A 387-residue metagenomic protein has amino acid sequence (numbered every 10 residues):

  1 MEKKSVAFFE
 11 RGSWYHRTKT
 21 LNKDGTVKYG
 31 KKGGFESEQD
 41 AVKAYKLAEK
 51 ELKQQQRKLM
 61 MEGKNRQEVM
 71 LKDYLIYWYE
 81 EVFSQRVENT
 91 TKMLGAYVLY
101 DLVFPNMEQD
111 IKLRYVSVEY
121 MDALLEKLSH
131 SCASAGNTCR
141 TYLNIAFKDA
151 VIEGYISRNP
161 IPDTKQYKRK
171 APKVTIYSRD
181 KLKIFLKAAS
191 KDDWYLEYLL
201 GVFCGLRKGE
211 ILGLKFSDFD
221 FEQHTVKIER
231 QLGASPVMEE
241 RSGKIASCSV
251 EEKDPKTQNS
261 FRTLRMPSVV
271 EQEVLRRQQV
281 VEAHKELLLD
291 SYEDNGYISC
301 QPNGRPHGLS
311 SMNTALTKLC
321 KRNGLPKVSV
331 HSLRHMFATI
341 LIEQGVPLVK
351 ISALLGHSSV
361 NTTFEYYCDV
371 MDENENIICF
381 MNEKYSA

Functional and structural regions predicted by a protein language model:
M1-G34, S134, E229-R230, P236-A246: Short, Arg/Lys-rich segments that mark the N-terminal edge of DNA/RNA- and chromatin-recognition modules
E10-Y15, T20-E119, E282-E293: N-terminal DNA-binding module of tyrosine recombinases/phage integrases
G33-G34, G213-F219, S352-S358, C368: A short, basic/aromatic helix-end/turn motif that makes direct DNA contacts
Y79-Y155, A171, P306-S311, P326-S329: N-terminal core-binding DNA-recognition domain of tyrosine site-specific recombinases/integrases
A133, K187, K191, L264 (+5 more regions): Short, basic (Lys/Arg/His-rich) helix/loop patches that form interaction surfaces in the mid-to-C-terminal regions
N137, I152, I156-R158, D163-L214 (+3 more regions): Basic, Lys/Arg- and aromatic-enriched nucleic-acid-binding interface segment
I184, S190, M238-R241, K321 (+2 more regions): DNA/chromatin major-groove-contacting recognition/catalytic segments
L214-Q279, A283: Conserved tyrosine-mediated DNA breakage-rejoining catalytic core shared by Y-recombinases
